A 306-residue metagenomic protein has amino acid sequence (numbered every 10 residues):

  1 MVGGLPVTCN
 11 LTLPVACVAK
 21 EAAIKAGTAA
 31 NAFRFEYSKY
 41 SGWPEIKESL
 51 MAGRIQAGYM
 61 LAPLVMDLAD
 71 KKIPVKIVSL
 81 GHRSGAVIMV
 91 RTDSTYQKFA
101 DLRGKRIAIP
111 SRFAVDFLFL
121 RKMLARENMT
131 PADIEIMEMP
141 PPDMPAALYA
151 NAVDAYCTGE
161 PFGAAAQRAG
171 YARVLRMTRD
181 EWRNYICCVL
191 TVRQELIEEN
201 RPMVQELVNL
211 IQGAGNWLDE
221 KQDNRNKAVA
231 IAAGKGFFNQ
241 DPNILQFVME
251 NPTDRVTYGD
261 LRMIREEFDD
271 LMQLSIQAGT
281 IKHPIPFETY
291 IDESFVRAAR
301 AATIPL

Functional and structural regions predicted by a protein language model:
M1-T130, E135-E138, D154-P161, Y171-M177 (+1 more regions): Short, glycine-/small- and polar/acidic-enriched structural segments that line small-molecule recognition paths
L11, V15, E48, A52 (+12 more regions): Solvent-exposed, polar/charged alpha-helical surfaces in well-ordered, non-transmembrane soluble domains, broadly
V18-K20, L245, F287: Short, flexible, mixed-charge acidic loops at enzyme active sites
P63, S94, M137, P142-F237: Pocket-lining segment of extracytoplasmic ligand-binding domains
D70-K72, M89-V90, R168-G170, C187-V189 (+2 more regions): Short secondary-structure transition/capping segments
L80-H82, V87, I231, N243-L245 (+1 more regions): Amphipathic, soluble alpha/beta structural segments
E198-H283: Secondary-structure end/capping motifs
L271-L306: Conserved C-terminal helix/tail region of periplasmic/extracytoplasmic solute-binding proteins
